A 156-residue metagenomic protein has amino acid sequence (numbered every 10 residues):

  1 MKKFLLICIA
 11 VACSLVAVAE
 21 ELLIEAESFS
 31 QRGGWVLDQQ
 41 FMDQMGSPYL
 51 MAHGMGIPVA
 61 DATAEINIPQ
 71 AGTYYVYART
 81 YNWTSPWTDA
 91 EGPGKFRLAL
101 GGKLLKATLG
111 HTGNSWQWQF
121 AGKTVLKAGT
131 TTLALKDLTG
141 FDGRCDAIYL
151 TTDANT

Functional and structural regions predicted by a protein language model:
M1-F4: Positively charged n-region of N-terminal signal peptides that target proteins for export
L6-C8, N67: Generic short N-terminal amphipathic or hydrophobic helices
I9-V18: Hydrophobic h-region of N-terminal signal peptides that target proteins for export in Gram-negative bacteria
A19-T156: Extracytoplasmic
